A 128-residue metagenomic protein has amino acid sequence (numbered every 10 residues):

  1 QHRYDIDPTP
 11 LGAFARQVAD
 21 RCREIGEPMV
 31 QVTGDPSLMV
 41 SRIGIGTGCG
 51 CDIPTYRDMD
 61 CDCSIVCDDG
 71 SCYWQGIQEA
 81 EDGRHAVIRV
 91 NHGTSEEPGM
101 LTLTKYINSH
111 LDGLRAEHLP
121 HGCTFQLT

Functional and structural regions predicted by a protein language model:
Q1-T128: Active-site catalytic microenvironments in core metabolic enzymes, especially phosphate/sugar-handling
